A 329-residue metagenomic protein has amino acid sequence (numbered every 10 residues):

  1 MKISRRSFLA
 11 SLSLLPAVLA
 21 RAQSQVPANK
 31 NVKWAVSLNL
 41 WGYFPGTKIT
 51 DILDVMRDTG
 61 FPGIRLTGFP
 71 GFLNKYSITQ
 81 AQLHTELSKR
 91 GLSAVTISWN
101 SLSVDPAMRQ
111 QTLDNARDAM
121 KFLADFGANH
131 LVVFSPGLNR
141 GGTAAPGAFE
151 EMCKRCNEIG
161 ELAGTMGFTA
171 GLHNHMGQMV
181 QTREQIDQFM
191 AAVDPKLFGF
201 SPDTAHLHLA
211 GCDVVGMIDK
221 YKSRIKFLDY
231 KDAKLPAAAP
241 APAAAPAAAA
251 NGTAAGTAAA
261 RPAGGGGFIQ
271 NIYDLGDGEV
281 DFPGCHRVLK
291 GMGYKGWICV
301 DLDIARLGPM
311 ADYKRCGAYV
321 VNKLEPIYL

Functional and structural regions predicted by a protein language model:
M1-I3, P16: N-terminal secretory signal peptides
S11-L19, Q23-A28, E86-K89, D105-F200 (+1 more regions): Active-site acidic/histidine proton-transfer and metal-coordination neighborhood in alpha/beta enzyme cores
P27-T47: Boundary/entry segment of secreted carbohydrate-active catalytic domains
N31, V36, G63-I64, E158-E279: Acidic/histidine-rich catalytic cores of soluble enzymes
F44-M56, Q111-K121, A210-M217, F282: Short, acidic/polar
D51-F69: Catalytic domains of carbohydrate-active enzymes, especially glycoside hydrolases
M56, I64, L87, L123 (+6 more regions): Conserved, mostly hydrophobic/aromatic
R65-H84, L138-N139: Glycine-rich, proline-tolerant flexible connector loops at the mouths of alpha/beta enzymes
